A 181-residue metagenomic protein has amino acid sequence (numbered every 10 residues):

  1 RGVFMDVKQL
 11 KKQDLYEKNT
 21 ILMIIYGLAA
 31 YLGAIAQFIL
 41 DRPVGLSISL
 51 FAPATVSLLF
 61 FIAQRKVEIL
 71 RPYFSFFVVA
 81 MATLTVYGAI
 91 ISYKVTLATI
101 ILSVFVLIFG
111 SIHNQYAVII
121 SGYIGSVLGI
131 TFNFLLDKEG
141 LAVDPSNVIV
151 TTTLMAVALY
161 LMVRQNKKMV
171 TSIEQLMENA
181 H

Functional and structural regions predicted by a protein language model:
R1-D14: Short, Lys/Arg-rich, polar N-terminal cytosolic tail immediately upstream of the first transmembrane signal-anchor
K11-D14, A63, Y93, V104 (+2 more regions): A near-ubiquitous, low-amplitude feature marking generic local secondary-structure context
Q13-D14, K66-L70, I91, V95 (+4 more regions): Juxtamembrane/transmembrane-helix boundary motifs in multi-pass membrane proteins
E17-V95, T99-I108, V127-L128: Hydrophobic transmembrane alpha-helices and their membrane-interface boundaries in multi-pass, membrane-anchored
L32-T55, I112-S172: Alpha-helical transmembrane segments and their interfaces in multipass membrane proteins
S111-I112, E178: Short, charge-rich binding segments
S172-H181: Short, charged amphipathic alpha-helical "coupling" segments at sensory-output junctions in signaling proteins
